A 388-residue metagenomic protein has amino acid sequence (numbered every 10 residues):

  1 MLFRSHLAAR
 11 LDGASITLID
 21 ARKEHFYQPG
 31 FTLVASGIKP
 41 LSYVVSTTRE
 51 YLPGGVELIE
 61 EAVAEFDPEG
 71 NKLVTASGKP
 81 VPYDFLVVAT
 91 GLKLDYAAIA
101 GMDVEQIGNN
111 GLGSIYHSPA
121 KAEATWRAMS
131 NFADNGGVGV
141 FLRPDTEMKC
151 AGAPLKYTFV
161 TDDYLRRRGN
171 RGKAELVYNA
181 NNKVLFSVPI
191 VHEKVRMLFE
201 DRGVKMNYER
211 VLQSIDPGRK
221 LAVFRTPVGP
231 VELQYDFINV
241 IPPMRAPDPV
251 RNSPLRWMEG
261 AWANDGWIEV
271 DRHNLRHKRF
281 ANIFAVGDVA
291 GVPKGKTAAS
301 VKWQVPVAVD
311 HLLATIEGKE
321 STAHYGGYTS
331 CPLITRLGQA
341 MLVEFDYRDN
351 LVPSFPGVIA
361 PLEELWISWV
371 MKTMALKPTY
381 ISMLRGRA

Functional and structural regions predicted by a protein language model:
M1-E57, D145-P189: Beta1-alpha1 glycine-rich phosphate/pyrophosphate-binding loop at the start of Rossmann-like nucleotide-binding domains
H6-A9, F31-V34, A100-V104, P154-Y157 (+4 more regions): Short, glycine/charged-enriched secondary-structure capping and boundary segments
G13, G54-E69, L73, V81 (+2 more regions): A Rossmann-like FAD-binding core segment of flavoenzymes
E57-K156, V160-G169, V228, N239: FAD-binding core/adjacent interface of flavoenzyme oxidoreductases
A98-A133, Q234-W303: FAD-site-proximal beta/loop scaffold in flavoenzymes
V286-T335: A conserved FAD-binding loop/helix module that cradles the flavin
L342-A388: C-terminal auxiliary extensions adjacent to catalytic cores
